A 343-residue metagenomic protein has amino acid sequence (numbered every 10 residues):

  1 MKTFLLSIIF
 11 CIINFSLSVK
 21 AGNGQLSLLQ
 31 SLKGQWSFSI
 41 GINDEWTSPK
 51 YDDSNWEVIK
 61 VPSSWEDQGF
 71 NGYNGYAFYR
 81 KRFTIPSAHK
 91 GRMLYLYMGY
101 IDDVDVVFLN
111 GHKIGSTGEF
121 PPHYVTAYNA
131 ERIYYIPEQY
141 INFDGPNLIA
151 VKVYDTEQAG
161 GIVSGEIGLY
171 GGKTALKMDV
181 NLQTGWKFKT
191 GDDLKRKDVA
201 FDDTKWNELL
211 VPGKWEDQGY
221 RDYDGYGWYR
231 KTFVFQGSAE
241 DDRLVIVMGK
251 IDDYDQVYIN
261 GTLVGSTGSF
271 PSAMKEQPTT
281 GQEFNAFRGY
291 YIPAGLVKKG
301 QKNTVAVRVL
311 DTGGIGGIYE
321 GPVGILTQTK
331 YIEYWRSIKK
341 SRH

Functional and structural regions predicted by a protein language model:
M1-Q25: Bacterial Sec-dependent N-terminal signal peptides
L28, L32-N43, N129-Y220, S269-S272 (+1 more regions): An acidic-aromatic loop/edge-strand motif
Q30-I40, P49-K60: Mature N-terminal segment immediately following signal peptide/propeptide cleavage in secreted/periplasmic
L32, A77-Y79, L94, G227-Y229 (+1 more regions): Hydrophobic core residues within well-ordered beta-strands of beta-rich domains
W56, F83-K113, I149-V153, W206 (+3 more regions): Aromatic-lined ligand-binding clefts that engage carbohydrates, nucleic acids, or primary amines
Y73-P86, Y223-Q236, A286-Y291: Short beta-strands within extracellular/lumenal beta-sheet-rich domains
S116, F120-P121, S266, F270-P271: A generic structural motif
